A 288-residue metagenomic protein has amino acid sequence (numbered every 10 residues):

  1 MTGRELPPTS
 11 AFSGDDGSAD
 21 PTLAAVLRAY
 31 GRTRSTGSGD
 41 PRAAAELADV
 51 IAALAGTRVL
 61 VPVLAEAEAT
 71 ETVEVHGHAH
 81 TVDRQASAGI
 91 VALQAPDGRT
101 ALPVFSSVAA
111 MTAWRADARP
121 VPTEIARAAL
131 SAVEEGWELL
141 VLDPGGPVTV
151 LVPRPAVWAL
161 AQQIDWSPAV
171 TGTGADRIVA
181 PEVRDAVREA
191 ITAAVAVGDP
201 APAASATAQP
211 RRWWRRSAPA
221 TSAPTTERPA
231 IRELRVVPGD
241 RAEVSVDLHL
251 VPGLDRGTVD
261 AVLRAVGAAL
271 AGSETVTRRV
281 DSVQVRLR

Functional and structural regions predicted by a protein language model:
M1-R288: An interfacial alpha-helical scaffold signature
